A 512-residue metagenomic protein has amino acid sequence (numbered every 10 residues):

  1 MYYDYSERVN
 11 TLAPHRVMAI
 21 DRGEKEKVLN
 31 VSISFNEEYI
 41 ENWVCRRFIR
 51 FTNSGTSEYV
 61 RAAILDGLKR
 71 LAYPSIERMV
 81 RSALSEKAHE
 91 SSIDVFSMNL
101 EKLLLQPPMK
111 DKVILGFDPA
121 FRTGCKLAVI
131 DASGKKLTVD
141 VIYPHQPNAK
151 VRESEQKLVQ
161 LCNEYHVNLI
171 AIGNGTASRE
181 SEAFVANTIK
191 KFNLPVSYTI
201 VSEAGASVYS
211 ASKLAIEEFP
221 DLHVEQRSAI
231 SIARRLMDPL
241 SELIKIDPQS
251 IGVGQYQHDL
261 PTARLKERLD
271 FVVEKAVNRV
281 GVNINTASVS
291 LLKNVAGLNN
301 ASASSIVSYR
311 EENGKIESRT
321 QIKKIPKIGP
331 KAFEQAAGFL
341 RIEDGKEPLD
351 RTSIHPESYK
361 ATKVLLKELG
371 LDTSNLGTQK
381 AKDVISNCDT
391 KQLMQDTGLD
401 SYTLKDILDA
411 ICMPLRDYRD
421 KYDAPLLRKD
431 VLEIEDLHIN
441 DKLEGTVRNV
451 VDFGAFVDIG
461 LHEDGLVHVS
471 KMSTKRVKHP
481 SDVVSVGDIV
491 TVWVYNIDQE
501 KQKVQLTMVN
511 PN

Functional and structural regions predicted by a protein language model:
M1-V113, A132, E155-Q160, E164: Extended, highly charged clamp/arch subdomains and adjacent linkers that form or line substrate-binding channels
S92-L103, K110-I114, R122-D270: Phosphate- and other anionic-substrate recognition elements at nucleic-acid/protein interfaces
R279-K421, R428, F456-I459, K475: Accessory alpha-helical DNA-binding modules that contact the DNA backbone or grooves
H438-D452, V490-V492: Structural detector for short beta-strands of small beta-barrel domains
D452-V457, D464, Q502-Q505: Short aromatic-glycine-enriched beta-strand elements
E463-S473, Q505-T507: A short macromolecule-binding patch
V477-T491: Short nucleic-acid-contacting surface segments enriched for D/E, G, S/T with interspersed K/R
Q499-N512: OB-fold/S1-family single-stranded nucleic acid-binding modules
